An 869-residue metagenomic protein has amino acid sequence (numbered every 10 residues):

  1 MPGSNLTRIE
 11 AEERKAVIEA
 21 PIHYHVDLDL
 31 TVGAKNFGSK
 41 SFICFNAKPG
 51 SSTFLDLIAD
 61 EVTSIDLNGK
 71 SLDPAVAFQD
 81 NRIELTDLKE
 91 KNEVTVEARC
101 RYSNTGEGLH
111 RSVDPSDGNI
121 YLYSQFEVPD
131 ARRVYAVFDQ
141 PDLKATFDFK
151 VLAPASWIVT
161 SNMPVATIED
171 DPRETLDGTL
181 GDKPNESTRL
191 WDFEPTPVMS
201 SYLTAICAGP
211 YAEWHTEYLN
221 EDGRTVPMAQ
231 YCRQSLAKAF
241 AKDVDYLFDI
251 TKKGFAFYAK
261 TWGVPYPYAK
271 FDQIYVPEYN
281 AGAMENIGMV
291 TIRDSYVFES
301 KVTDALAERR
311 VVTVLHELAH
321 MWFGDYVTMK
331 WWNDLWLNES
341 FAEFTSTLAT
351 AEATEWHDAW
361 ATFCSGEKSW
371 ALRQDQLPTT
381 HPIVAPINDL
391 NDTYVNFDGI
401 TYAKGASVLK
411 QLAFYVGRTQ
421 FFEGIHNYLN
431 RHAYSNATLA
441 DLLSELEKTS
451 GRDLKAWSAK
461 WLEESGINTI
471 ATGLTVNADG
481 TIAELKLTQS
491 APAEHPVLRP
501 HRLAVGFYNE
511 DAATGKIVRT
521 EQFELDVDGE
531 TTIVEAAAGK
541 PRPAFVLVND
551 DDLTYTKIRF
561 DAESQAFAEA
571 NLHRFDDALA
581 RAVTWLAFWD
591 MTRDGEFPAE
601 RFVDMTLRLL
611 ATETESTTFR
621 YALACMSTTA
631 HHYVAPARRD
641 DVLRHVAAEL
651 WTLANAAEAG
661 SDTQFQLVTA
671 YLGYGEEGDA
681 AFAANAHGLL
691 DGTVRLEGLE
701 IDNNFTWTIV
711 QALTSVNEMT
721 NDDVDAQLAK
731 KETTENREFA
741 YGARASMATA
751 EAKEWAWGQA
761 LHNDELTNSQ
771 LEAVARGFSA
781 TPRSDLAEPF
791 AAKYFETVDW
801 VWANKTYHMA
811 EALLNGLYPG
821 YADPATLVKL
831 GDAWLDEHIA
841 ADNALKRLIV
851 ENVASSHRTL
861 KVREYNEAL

Functional and structural regions predicted by a protein language model:
M1-G38, T63, P115-Y121, P141 (+1 more regions): N-terminal, polar/Ser/Thr-rich
G3, Q125, K150-A153, I158 (+7 more regions): Non-catalytic accessory/interaction domains
I9-A16, E97-D148, G209-E217, D552-A578 (+1 more regions): Glycine/proline-rich low-complexity spacer/linker segments in large multi-domain proteins
F37-L57: Ligand-binding face of N-terminal immunoglobulin V-set domains in extracellular IgSF glycoproteins
S39, P129, V137-L315, F344-T347 (+5 more regions): Hydrophobic helix-coil surface modules that form long, contiguous segments used for peptide/substrate interaction
S52-T53, L57-S116, A136-D139, T179 (+3 more regions): A surface-exposed beta-strand-loop module
D56-E61, L143, P496-L503: Short coil-to-beta strand junction motifs in C2/discoidin
F193, D222-E494, Y621, T628 (+3 more regions): Hydrophobic alpha-helical and helix-loop surface patches within well-folded domains that function as non-catalytic
